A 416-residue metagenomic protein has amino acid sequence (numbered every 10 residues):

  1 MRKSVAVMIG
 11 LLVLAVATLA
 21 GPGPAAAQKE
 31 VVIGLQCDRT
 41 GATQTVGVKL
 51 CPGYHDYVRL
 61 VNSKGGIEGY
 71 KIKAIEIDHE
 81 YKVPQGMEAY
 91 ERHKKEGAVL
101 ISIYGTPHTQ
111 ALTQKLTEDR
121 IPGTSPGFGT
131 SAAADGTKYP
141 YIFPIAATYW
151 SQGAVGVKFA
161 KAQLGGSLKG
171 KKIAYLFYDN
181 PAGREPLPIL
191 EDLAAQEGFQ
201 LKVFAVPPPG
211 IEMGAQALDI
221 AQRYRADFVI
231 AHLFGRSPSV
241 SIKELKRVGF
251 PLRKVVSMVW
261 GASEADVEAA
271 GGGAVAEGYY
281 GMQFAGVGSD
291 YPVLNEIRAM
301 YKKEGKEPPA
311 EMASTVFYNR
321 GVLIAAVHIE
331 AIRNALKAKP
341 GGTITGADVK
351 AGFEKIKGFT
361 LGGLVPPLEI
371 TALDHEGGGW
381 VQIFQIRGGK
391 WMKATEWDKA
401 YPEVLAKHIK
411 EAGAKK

Functional and structural regions predicted by a protein language model:
M1-V32, A406-K416: Short, low-complexity disordered leader/linker segments with a strong preference for bacterial N-terminal type II
G23-L35, S63-K71, Q163-K172, T343: Immediate post-signal peptide segment of exported/extracytoplasmic ligand-binding proteins
E30-V32, T45-P52, R59, K64-G136 (+4 more regions): Beta-alpha junction/loop-to-helix N-cap segments that form part of ligand/metal-binding clefts
H79, T124-S125, T130-A134, P209 (+2 more regions): Venus flytrap/periplasmic-binding-protein-like
P84-Q85, S131-A132, P140-V248, G288-N295: Extracellular/periplasmic Venus flytrap/periplasmic-binding protein
H93-T106, T124-P126, K172-F177, Y224-G235 (+4 more regions): Periplasmic-binding protein-like
L245-V322, W397-V404, I409-A412: Extracellular/periplasmic periplasmic-binding protein-like sensory domains
K306-Y318, I329-A394, A414-K416: Segments of small-molecule ligand-sensing domains
